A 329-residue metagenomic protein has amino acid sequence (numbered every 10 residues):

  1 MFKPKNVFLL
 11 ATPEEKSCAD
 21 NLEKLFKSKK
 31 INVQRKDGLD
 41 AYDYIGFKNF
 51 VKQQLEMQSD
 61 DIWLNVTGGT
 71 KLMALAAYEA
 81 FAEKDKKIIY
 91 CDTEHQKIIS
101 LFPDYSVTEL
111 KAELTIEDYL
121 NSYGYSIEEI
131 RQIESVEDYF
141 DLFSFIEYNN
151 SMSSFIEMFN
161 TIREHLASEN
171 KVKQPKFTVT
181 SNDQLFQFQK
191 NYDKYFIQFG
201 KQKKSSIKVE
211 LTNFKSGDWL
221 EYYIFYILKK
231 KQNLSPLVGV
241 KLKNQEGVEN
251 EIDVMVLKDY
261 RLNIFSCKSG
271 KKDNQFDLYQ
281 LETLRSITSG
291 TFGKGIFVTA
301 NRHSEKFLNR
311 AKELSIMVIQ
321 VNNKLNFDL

Functional and structural regions predicted by a protein language model:
M1-D61, L75-N250, K258-R261, G270-Y279 (+1 more regions): Long, low-complexity, Lys/Arg-enriched
D60-G68: Short N-terminal targeting/anchoring amphipathic segment
D253: Pyridoxal 5′-phosphate
F265: Conserved beta3 VAIK motif of the Hanks protein kinase fold
